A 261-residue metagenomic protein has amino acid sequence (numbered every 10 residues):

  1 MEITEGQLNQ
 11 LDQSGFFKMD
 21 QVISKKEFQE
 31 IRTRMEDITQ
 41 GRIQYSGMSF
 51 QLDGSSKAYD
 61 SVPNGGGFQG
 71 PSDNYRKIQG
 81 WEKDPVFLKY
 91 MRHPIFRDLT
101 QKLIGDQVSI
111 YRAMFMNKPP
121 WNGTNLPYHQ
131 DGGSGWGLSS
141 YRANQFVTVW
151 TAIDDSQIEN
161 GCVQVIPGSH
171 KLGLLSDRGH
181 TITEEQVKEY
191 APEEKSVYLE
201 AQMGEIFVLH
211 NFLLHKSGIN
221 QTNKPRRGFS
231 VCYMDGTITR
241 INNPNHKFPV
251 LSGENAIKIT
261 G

Functional and structural regions predicted by a protein language model:
M1-Q13, D20-Y128, S134, S252-G261: Non-heme Fe(II)-dependent double-stranded beta-helix
N9, S156-L214, I238-R240: Double-stranded beta-helix
Y45, S49-Q51, D60-G66, C162 (+3 more regions): Non-heme Fe(II)/2-oxoglutarate
S56-D60, H129-G133, G179-K195, P244-P249: Short, surface-exposed loop/helix-turn segments at secondary-structure junctions that function as lids/hinges flanking
L103, W136-I158, E200-A201, C232-T237: Short, conserved beta-strand element in jelly-roll/cupin
M114, Q130-G132, T151-D155, P167: Short, structured patches in soluble enzyme cores that scaffold and shape functional sites
G123-Q130, G137-S139, E159-V165, L174-R178 (+1 more regions): A short secondary-structure junction signal
N125-G133, H170, N211-G218, V231: Histidine-centered catalytic micro-motifs
